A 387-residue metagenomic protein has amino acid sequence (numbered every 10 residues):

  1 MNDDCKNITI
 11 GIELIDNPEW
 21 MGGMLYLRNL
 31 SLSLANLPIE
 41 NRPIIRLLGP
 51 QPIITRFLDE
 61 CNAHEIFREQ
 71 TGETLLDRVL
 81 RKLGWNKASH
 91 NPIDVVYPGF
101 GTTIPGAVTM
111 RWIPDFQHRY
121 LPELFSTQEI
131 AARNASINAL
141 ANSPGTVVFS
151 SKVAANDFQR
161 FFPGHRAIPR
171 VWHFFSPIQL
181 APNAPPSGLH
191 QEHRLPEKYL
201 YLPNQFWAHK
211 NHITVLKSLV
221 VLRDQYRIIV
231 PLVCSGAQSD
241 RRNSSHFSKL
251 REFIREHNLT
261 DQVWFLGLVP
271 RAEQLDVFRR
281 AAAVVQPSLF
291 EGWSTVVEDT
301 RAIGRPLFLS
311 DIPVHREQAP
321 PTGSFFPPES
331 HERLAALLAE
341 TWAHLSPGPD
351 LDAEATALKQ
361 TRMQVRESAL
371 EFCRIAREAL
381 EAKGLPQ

Functional and structural regions predicted by a protein language model:
N2-Q387: Carbohydrate transferase catalytic cores enriched for Leloir-type hexosyltransferases
